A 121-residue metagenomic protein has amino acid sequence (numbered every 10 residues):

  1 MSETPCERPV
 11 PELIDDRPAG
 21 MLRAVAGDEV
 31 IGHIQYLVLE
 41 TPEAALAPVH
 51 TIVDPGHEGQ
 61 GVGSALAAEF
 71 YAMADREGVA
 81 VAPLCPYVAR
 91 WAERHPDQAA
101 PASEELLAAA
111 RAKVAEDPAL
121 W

Functional and structural regions predicted by a protein language model:
S2-L37, A72-A82, P86-W121: Terminal substrate-recognition subdomain of acyl/acetyltransferases
I34, A44, E58: Short acidic, gly/pro-rich beta-turn/loop elements at beta-sheet edges and active-site/ligand-binding grooves
L39-P48: A conserved beta-turn-beta hairpin within the catalytic core of GNAT-like acetyltransferases that forms part
P42, H57, A92: Active-site-proximal flexible loops/turns
T51-E58: A short, internal acetyl-CoA/4′-phosphopantetheine-binding micro-motif in the GNAT/acyltransferase core
G59-Y71: Conserved acetyl-CoA-binding loop-helix of GNAT-fold acetyltransferases
